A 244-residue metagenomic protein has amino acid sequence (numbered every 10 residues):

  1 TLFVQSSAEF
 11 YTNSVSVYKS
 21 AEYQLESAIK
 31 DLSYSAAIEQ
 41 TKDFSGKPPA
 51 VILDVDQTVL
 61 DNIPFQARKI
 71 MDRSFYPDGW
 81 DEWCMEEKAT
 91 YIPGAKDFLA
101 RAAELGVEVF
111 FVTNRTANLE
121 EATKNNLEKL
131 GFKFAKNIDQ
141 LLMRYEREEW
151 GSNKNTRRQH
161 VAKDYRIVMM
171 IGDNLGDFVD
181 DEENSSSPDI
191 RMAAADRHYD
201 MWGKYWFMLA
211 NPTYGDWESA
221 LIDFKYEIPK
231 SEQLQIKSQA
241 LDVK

Functional and structural regions predicted by a protein language model:
T1-L53, D223-V243: Non-catalytic pre-domain segments flanking phosphatase-related domains
F3-T12, D81-K88, F110-T116, E146-R147: Second-shell loop/turn segments in exported
K19, E120-K244: C-terminal cap/substrate-recognition subdomain and adjoining C-terminal extension of metal-dependent phosphatase-like
I29-D31, N62, G215-S219: Short, solvent-exposed loop/turn elements at domain surfaces
I29-T41, V109-N114, K136-D139: Surface-exposed patches in mature extracellular/periplasmic domains of secreted proteins
S45-P48, V59-P93, E104: Active-site neighborhood of HAD-like aspartate-dependent phosphohydrolases
A50-D54, L60-N62, E108-T113, Q140-M143 (+2 more regions): Structural recognition of the beta-strand scaffold that forms the well-ordered cores of secreted hydrolase catalytic
Q57, A95-E128, D173-L175: Substrate-recognition element of Asp-dependent hydrolases with the DxDx(T/V) motif
